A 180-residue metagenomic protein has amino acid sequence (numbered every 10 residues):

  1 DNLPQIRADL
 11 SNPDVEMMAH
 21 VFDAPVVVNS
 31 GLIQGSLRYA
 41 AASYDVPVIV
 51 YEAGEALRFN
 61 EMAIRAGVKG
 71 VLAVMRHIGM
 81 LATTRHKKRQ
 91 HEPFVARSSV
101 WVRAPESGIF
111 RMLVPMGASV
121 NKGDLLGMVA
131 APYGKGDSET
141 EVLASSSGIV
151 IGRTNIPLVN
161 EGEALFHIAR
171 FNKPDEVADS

Functional and structural regions predicted by a protein language model:
D1-S180: Structured catalytic-domain cores with a bias toward divalent-metal coordination
